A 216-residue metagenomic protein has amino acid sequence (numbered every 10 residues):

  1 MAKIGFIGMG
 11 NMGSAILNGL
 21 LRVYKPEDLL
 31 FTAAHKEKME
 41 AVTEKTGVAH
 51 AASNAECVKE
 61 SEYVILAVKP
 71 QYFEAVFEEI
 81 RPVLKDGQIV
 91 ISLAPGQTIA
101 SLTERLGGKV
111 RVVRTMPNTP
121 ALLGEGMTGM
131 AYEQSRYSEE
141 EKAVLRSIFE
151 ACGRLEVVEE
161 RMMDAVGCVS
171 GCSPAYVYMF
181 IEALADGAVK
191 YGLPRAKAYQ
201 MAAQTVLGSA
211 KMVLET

Functional and structural regions predicted by a protein language model:
M1-A52, E56-K59, E125-G126, G187-Y191: NAD(P)+-binding Rossmann beta1-loop-alpha1 motif at the extreme N-terminus of oxidoreductases
L20, V42, I80, I91 (+3 more regions): Broad structural signal for hydrophobic residues in well-ordered alpha-helices, predominantly aliphatic
H35, P95-Q97, P117-A121, S170 (+1 more regions): Glycine-rich beta-alpha junction loops
T46, N54-K59, Y63-M130: Rossmann-like NAD(P)(H) cofactor-binding subdomain of soluble oxidoreductases
S101-R111, M127-V166, V177-T216: Internal alpha-helical scaffold of NAD(P)-dependent oxidoreductase catalytic cores
S173: Aromatic-residue-lined binding/catalytic grooves and analogous aromatic/hydrophobic interfacial grooves in multimeric
